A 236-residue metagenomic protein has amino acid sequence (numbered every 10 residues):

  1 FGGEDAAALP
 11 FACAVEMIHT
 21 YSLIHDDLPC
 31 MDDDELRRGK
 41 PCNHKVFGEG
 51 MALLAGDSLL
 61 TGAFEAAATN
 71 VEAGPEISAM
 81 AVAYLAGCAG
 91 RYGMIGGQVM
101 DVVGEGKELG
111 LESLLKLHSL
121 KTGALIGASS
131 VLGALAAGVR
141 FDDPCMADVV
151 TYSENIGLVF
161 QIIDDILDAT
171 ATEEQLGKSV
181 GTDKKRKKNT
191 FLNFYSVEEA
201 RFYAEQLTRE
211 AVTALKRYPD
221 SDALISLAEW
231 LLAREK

Functional and structural regions predicted by a protein language model:
F1-T213, P219-L232: Mg2+-dependent prenyl diphosphate-binding active-site environment of isoprenoid biosynthetic enzymes
E235-K236: Short cytosolic juxtamembrane segments of multi-pass membrane proteins
